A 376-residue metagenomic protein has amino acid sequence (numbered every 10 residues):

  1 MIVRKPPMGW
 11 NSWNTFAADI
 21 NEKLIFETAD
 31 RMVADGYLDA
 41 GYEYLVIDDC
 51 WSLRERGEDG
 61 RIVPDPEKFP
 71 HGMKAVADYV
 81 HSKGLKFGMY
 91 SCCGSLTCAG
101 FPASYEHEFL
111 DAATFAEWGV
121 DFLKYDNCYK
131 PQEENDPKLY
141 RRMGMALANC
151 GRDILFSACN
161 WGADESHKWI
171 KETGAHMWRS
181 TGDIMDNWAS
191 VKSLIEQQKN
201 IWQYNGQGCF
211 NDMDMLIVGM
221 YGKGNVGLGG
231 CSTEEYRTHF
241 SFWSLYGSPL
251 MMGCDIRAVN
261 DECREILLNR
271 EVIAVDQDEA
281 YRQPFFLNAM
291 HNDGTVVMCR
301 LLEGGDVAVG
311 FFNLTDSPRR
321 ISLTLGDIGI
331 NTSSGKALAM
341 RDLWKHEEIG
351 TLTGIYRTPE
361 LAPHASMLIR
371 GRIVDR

Functional and structural regions predicted by a protein language model:
M1-K23, R31: N-terminal module-boundary/linker segments of secreted carbohydrate-active enzymes
P7-S12, G41-I47, K86-S91, D121-D126 (+6 more regions): Structural recognition of the beta-strand scaffold that forms the well-ordered cores of secreted hydrolase catalytic
T28-Q132: Aromatic-lined carbohydrate-binding/catalytic grooves of carbohydrate-active enzymes
H107, K138, N149, L155-D255 (+1 more regions): Glycan-recognition surfaces
T238-N288: Catalytic cores of secreted or luminal carbohydrate-active enzymes
W243-Y246, M251-G253, M290-T332: Carbohydrate-binding surface patches
K336-Y356: Solvent-exposed beta-strand/loop surfaces of large extracellular or lumenal domains
L352-R376: C-terminal beta-strand-rich structural cap/linker in extracellular carbohydrate-active enzymes
